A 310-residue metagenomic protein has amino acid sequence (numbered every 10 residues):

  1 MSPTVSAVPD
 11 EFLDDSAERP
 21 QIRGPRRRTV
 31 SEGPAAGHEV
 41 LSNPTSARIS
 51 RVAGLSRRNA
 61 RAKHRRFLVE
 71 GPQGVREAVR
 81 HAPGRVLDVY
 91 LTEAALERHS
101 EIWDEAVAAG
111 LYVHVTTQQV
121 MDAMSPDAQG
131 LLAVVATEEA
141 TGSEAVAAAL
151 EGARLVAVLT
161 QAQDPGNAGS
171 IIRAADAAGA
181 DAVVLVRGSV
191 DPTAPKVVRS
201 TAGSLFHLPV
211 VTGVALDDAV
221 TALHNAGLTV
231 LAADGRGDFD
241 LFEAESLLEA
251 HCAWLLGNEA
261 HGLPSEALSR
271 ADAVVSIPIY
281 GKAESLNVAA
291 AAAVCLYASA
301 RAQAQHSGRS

Functional and structural regions predicted by a protein language model:
M1-P165, G188, R309-S310: Arg/Lys-rich RNA-binding interfaces used to dock onto structured RNA substrates
P3, H114, A140-G237: RNA substrate-binding interface of SAM-dependent RNA methyltransferases
L41, F67, T160-Q161, V184-R187 (+4 more regions): Glycine- and other small-residue-rich loops at beta-strand/loop junctions that grip anionic moieties
E70-Q73, Q119, Q163, T193 (+4 more regions): Short beta->alpha linker loops
G71, D164-I171, L286-A291: Amphipathic alpha-helical repeat scaffolds
V107, L131, S200-S204, L248-H251: Short, hinge-like loop/turn segments at secondary-structure boundaries
A133, A174-A178, S189-L205, S265 (+1 more regions): Structured adenosyl-cofactor binding patch, chiefly the S-adenosyl-L-methionine
L231-A283: Active-site/ligand-binding-proximal alpha/beta "capping" segment
